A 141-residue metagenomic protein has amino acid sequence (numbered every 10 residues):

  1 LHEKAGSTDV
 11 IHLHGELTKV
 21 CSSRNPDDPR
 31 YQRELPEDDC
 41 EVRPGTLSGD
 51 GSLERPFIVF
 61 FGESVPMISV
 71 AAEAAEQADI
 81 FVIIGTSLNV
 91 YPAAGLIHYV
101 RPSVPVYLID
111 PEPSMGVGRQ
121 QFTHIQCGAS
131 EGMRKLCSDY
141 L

Functional and structural regions predicted by a protein language model:
L1-L141: Conserved catalytic alpha/beta core of Sir2/sirtuin-type deacylases, generalized to analogous enzyme cores that bind
